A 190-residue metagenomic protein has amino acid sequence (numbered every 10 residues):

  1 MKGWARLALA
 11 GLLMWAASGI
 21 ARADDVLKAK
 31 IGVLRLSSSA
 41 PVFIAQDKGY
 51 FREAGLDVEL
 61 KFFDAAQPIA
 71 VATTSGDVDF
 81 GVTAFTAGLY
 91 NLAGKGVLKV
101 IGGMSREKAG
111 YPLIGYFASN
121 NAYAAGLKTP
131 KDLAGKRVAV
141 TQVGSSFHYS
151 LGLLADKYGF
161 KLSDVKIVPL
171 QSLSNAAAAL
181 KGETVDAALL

Functional and structural regions predicted by a protein language model:
M1-A8: Bacterial N-terminal signal peptides that target proteins for export
L12-A17: Hydrophobic core
S18-A23: Sec/Tat signal peptide C-region and signal peptidase I cleavage site
D24-F160, I167-L170, D186-L190: Short, glycine-/small- and polar/acidic-enriched structural segments that line small-molecule recognition paths
A176-A178: Rossmann-fold dinucleotide-binding core
G182-T184: Carboxylate- and glycine-rich phosphate/diphosphate-binding segment that chelates Mg2+/Mn2+
